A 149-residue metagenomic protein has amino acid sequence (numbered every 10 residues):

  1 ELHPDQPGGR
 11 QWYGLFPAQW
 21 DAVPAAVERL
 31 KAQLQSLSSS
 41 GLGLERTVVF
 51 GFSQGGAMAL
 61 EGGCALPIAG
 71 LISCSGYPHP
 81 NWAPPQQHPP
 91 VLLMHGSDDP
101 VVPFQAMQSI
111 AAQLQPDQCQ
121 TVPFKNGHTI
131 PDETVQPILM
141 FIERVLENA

Functional and structural regions predicted by a protein language model:
E1-R46: Serine-hydrolase catalytic machinery in alpha/beta-hydrolase-like enzymes
E45, Q86-V91, P116-D117: Short, proline-enriched alpha-helix->beta-strand connector loops that line the catalytic pocket of alpha/beta-hydrolase
F50-G55, A59: Gly/Ala-rich beta-loop-alpha elbow adjacent to hydrolase catalytic centers
E61-A65: Active-site signature of alpha/beta-hydrolase-fold catalytic machinery across serine- and Asp/Cys-nucleophile hydrolases
P67-P78: A conserved short beta-strand
P78-H88: Conserved serine/cysteine hydrolase catalytic core
L92-H95, D99: Short beta-strand/loop motif that positions the catalytic acidic residue of the alpha/beta-hydrolase fold
F104-A149: C-terminal catalytic histidine-bearing segment of alpha/beta-hydrolase fold enzymes
